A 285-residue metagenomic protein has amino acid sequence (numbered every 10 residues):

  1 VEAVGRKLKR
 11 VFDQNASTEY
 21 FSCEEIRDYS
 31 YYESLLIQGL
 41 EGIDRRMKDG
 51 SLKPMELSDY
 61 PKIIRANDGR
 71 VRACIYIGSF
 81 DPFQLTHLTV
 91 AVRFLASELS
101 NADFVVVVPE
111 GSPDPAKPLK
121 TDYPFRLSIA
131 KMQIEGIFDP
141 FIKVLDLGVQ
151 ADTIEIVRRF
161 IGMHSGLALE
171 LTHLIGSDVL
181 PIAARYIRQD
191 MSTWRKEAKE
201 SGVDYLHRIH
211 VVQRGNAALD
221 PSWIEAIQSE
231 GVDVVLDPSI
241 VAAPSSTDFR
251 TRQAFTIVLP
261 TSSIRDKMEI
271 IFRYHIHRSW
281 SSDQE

Functional and structural regions predicted by a protein language model:
E2-E285: Nucleotidyltransferase catalytic core that binds NTPs
